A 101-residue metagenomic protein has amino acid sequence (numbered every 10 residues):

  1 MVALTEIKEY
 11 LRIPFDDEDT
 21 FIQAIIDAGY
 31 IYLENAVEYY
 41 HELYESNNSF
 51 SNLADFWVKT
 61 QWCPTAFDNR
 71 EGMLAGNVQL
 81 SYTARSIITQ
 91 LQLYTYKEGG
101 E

Functional and structural regions predicted by a protein language model:
M1-E101: Divalent metal-cofactor coordination and adjacent catalytic microenvironments
